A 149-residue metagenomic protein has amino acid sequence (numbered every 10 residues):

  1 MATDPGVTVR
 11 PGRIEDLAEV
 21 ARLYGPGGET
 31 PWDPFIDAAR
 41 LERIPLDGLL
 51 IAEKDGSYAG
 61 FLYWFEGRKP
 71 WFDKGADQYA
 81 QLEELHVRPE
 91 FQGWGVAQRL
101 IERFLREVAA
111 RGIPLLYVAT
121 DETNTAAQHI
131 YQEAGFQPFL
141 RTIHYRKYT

Functional and structural regions predicted by a protein language model:
M1-E15: Conserved N-terminal entry element of GNAT/NAT acetyltransferase domains
P11-I14, R22-D77, E83, R88 (+2 more regions): Acetyl-CoA-dependent GNAT
D16, E84-H86, E90-F91, G95 (+2 more regions): Conserved functional loop/turn residues at catalytic and ligand-binding sites
V87, G93-R106, H129-E133: Conserved acetyl-CoA-binding loop-helix of GNAT-fold acetyltransferases
Q98, E122-R141: Conserved active-site alpha-helix within GNAT-family acetyltransferase domains
V108-A119: Conserved GNAT acetyl-CoA-binding A-motif
Y117-A127, H144-T149: Conserved beta-strand-loop-alpha-helix junction that forms the acyl-donor binding cleft
